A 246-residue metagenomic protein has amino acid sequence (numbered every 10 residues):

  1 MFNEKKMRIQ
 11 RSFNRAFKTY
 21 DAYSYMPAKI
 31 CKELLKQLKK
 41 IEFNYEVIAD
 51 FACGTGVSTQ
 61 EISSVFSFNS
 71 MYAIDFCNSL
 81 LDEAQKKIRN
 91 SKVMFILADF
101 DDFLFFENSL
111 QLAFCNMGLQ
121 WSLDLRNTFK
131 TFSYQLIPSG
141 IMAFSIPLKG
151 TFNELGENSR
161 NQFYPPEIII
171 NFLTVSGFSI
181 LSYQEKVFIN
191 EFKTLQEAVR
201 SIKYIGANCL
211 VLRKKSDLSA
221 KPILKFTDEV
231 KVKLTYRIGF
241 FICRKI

Functional and structural regions predicted by a protein language model:
F2-K32: Class I SAM-dependent methyltransferase Rossmann-like catalytic core, especially the SAM/SAH-binding loop
Y25-Y45: Conserved alpha-helix/loop element of class I SAM-dependent methyltransferases that forms part of the SAM/SAH-binding
M26, V57, Y164, S182-I246: Conserved Class I S-adenosyl-L-methionine
A49-F103: Class I SAM-dependent methyltransferase SAM/SAH-binding core
D101-A113: A short acidic, Gly/Pro-enriched loop at the edge of an enzyme's catalytic core that lines a small-molecule cofactor
Q111-D124: A short SAM/SAH-binding and catalytic strip from SAM-dependent methyltransferases
R126-P138: A short glycine-rich, Lys/Arg-flanked "PGG" loop and its adjoining helix->strand segment in the class I
I141-P166: Conserved class I S-adenosyl-L-methionine
